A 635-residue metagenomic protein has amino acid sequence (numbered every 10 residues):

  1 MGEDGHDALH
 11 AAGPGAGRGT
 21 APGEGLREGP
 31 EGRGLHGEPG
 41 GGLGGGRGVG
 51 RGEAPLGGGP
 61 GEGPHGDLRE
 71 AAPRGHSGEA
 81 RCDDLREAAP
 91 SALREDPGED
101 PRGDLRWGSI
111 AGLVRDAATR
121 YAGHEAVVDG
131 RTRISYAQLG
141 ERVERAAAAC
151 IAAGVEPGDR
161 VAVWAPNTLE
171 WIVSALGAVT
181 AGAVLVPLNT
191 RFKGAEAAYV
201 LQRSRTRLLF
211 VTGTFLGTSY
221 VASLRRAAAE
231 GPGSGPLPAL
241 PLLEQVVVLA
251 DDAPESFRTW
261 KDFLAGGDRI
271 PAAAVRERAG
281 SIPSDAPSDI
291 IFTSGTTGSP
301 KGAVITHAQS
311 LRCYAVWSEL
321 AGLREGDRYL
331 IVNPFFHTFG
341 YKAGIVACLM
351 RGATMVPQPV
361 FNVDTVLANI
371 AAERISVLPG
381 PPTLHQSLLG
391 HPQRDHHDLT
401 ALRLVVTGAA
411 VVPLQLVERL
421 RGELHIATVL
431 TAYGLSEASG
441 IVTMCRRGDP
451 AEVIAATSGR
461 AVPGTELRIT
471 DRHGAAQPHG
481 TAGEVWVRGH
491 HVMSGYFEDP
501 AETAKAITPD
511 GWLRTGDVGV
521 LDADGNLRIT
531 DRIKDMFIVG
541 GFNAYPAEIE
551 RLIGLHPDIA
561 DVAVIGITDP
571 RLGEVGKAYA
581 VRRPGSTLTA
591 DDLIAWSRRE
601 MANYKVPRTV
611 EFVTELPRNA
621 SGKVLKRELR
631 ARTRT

Functional and structural regions predicted by a protein language model:
M1-L9, F192-A198, L209-V211, L378 (+7 more regions): AMP-binding/adenylate-forming catalytic core of the ANL superfamily
E3-D7, G17-R18, R51, A152-A153 (+2 more regions): Structural core segment of the AMP-binding/adenylate-forming
R102-R106, I110-R115, R120-T168, I172 (+5 more regions): Conserved AMP-binding/adenylate-forming core of the ANL superfamily
L105-W107, A122-G123, A239-L240, V247-V248 (+3 more regions): Conserved pre-ATP/AMP-binding loop-to-beta segment of ANL
S135-Q138, G280-R312: Conserved AMP-binding A3 loop
D262-A265, I375-G380, L389-V453, E466 (+1 more regions): Gly/Ser/Thr-rich phosphate-binding loop
L311-R328, F336-V377, H391: Conserved AMP-binding/adenylation subdomain of ANL enzymes
R468, H479-M493, W512, V518-G519: AMP-binding/adenylate-forming core of the ANL superfamily
